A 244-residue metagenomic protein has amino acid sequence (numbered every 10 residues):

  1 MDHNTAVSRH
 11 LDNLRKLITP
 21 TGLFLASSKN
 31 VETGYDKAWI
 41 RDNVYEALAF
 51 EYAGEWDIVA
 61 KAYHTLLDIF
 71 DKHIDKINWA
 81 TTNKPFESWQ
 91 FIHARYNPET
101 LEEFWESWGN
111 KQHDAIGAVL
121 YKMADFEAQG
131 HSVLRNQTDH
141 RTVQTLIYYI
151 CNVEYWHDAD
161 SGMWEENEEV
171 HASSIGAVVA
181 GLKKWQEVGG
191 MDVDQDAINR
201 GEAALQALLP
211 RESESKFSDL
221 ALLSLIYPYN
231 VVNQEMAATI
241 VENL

Functional and structural regions predicted by a protein language model:
M1-L244: Acidic, mature catalytic/reactive cores of soluble proteins
